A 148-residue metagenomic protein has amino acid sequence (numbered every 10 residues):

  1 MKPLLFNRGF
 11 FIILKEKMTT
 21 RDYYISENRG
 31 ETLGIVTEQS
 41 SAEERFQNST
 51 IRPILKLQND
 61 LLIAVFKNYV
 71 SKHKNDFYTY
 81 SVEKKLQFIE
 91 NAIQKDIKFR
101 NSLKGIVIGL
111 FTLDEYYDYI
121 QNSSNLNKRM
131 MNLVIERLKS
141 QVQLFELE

Functional and structural regions predicted by a protein language model:
M1-I13: Positively charged N-terminal leader segments that act as targeting/secretion signals
I13-P53: N-terminal leader/targeting helix
Q47-Y78: Short, well-structured hydrophobic secondary-structure segments
S71-N75, Y116, Q143-L147: Intrinsically disordered or highly flexible coil/loop and linker segments, enriched in small and charged/polar residues
F77-R129: Amphipathic protein-protein interaction modules
N122-E148: Long, highly charged low-complexity segments enriched in Glu/Asp and Lys/Arg with interspersed Ser/Thr
